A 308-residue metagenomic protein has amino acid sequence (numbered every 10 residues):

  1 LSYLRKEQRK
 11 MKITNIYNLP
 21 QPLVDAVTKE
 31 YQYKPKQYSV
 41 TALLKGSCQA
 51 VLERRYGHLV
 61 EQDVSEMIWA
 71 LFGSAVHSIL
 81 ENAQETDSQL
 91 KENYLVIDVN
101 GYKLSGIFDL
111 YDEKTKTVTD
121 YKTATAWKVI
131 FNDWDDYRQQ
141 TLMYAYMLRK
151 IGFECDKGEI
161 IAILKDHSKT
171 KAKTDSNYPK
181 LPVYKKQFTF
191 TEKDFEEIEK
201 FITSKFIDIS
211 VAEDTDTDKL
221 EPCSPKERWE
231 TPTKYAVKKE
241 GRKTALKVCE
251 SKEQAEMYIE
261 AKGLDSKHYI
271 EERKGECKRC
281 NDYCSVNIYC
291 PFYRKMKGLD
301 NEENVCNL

Functional and structural regions predicted by a protein language model:
S2-V118, T125-Q139, R149, A162-L164 (+2 more regions): Metal-dependent nuclease catalytic cores that hydrolyze phosphodiester bonds in DNA/RNA, characterized by
M11-N15, M147-L308: Metal-dependent nuclease catalytic regions and adjoining charged, substrate-binding loops involved in nucleic-acid end
G46, V76-H77, Y144, I202 (+1 more regions): A residue-level signal for conserved active-site and pocket-lining positions in enzyme catalytic cores
A50-L52, Y121, Y144, V286: Broad hydrophobic/π-residue packing in well-ordered secondary structure
S105, D136-M143, K193, E197 (+1 more regions): Short, well-structured alpha-helical interface segments that form or flank functional binding sites
